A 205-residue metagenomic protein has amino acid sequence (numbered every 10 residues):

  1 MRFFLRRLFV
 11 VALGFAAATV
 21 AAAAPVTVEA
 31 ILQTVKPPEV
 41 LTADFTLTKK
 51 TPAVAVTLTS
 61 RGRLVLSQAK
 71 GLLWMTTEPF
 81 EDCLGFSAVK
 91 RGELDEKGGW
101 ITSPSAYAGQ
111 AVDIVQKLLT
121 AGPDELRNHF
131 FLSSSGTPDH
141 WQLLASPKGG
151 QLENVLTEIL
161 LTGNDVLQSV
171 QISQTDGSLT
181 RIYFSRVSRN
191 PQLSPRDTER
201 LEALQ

Functional and structural regions predicted by a protein language model:
M1-L5: N-terminal secretory signal peptides that target proteins for export/translocation
R7-A18: Bacterial N-terminal signal peptides
A24-T51, A55-T57, L94-Q151, V155: Flexible, processing/modification-adjacent segments and terminal tails in exported/periplasmic/extracellular proteins
A43-F45, T59, I172, F184: Extended beta-sheet lipid-handling architectures
T46-K50, A69-G71, T77-P79, V89-R91 (+6 more regions): Solvent-exposed coil/turn segments that connect beta secondary-structure elements in extracytoplasmic/periplasmic
T59-R61, F80, E153-T157: Short, surface-exposed coil-to-beta transition loops
R63-D113, T180-R181: An acidic-aromatic
P104, P123, R127-Q205: Gly/Pro-enriched, hydrophobic low-complexity segments that function as extracytoplasmic propeptides/linkers
